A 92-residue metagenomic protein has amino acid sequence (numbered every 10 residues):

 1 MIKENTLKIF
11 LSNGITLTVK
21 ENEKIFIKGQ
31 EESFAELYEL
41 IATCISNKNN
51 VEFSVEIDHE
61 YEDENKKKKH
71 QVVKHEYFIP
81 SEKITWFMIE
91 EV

Functional and structural regions predicted by a protein language model:
M1-V92: Eukaryotic intrinsically disordered, low-complexity regulatory linkers and tails enriched in Ser/Thr/Pro
